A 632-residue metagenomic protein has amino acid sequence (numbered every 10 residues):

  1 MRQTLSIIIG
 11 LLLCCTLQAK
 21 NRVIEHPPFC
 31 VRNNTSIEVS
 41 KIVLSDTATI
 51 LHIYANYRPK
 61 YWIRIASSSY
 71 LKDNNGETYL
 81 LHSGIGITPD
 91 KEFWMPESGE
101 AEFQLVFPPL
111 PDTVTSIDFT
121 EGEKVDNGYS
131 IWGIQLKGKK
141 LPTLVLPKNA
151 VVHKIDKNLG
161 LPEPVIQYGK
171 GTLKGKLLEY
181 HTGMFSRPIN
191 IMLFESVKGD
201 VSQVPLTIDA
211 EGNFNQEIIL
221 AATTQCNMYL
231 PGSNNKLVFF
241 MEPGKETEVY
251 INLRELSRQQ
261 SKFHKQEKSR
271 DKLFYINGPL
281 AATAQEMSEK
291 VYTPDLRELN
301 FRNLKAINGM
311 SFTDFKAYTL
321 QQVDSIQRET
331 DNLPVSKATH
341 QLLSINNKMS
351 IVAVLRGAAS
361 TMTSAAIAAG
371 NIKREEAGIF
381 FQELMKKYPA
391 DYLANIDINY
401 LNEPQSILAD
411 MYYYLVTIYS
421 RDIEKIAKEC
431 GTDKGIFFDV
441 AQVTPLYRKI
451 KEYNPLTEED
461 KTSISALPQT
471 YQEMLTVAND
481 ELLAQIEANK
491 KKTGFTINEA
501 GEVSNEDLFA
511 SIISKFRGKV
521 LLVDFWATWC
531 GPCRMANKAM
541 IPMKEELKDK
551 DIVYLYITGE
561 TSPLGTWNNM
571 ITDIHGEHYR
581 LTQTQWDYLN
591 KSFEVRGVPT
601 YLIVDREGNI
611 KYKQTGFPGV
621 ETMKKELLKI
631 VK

Functional and structural regions predicted by a protein language model:
A48-Y57: Short, well-ordered beta-strand segments enriched in hydrophobic/aromatic residues
H82-V125: Short, solvent-exposed, Trp/other aromatic-anchored flexible loops in extracytoplasmic proteins
I85, G128, G133-A338: A non-transmembrane, solvent-exposed segment enriched in polar/low-complexity residues
L253-K519: Oxidative protein folding and maturation machinery
K519-V520, N537-I557, K625, K629-V631: Conserved helix-turn-beta segment immediately C-terminal to the redox Cys motif in thioredoxin-like folds
F525-P542: Conserved redox-active cysteine motifs that mediate thiol-disulfide chemistry, especially di-cysteine Cys-X(1-2)-Cys
E545-W586, K591, V595-V598: Conserved segment of the thioredoxin-like fold in thiol-based oxidoreductases
T584-L628: Thiol/disulfide oxidoreductase modules built on the thioredoxin-like
